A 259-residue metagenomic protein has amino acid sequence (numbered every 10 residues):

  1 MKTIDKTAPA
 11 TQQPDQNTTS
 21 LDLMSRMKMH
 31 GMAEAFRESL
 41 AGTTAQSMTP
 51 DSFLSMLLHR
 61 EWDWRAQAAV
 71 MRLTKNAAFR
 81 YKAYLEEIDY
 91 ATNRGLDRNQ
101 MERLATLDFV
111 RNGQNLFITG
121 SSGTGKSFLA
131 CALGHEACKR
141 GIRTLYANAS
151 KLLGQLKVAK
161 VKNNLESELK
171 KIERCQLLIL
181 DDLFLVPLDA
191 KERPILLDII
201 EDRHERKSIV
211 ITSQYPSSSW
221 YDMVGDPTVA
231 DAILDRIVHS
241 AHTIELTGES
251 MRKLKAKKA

Functional and structural regions predicted by a protein language model:
M1-E34: Charged, compositionally biased N-terminal leader segments and the immediate start of the first structured element
T18-L21, H30, E34, M48-S55 (+7 more regions): Non-catalytic, well-ordered alpha-helical scaffold segments
T19-D22, E38-T43, E87, N115 (+2 more regions): Short hinge/gating elements
M24-M27, I88, L104, L156 (+2 more regions): A generic structural signal for nonpolar/aromatic side chains embedded in well-ordered alpha-helices
S25, M29-Y81: Interdomain "pre-motor" coupling segment immediately N-terminal to P-loop NTPase/helicase cores
F36, R143, A147, K151-R174 (+1 more regions): Replace "adjacent to P-loop NTPase cores in ATP/GTP-dependent enzymes" with "adjacent to NTP-binding cores
A41, R72-K75, F79, E86-L116: Pre-Walker A (pre-P-loop) alpha-helix and adjacent loop at the N terminus of AAA/AAA+ ATPase modules, a conserved
L96-R174: Conserved P-loop
